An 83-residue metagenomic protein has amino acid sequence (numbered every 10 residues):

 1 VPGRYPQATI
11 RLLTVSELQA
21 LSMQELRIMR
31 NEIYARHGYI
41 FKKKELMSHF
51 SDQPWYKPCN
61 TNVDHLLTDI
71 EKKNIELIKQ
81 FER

Functional and structural regions predicted by a protein language model:
V1-L13: N-terminal low-complexity, Pro/Thr/Ser-rich intrinsically disordered segments that act as propeptides or flexible
I10, V15-S16, I70-N74: Conserved catalytic/binding loops enriched for acidic/polar residues
E17-P58: Amphipathic alpha-helical packing elements
F41-R83: Compact alpha-helical subdomains of small soluble proteins
